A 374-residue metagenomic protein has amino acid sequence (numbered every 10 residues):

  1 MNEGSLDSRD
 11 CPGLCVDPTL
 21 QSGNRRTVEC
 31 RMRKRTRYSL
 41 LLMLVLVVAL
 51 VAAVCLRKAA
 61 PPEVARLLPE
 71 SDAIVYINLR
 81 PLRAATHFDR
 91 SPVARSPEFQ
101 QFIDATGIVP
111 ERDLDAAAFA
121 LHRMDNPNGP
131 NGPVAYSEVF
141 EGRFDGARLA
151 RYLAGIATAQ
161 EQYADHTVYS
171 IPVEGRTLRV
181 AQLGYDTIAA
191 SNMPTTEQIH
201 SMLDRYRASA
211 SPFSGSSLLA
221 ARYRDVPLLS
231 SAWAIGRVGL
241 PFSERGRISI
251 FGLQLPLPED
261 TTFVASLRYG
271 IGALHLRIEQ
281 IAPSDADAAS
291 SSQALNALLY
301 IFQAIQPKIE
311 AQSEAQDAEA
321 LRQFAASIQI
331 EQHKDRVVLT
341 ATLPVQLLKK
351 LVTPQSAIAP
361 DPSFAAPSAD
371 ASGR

Functional and structural regions predicted by a protein language model:
E3, S8, D17-P18, G23-R25: Short, low-complexity intrinsically disordered segments enriched in A/P/G/S/L with frequent Arg, especially at protein
S39-V54: Hydrophobic membrane-insertion alpha-helices, especially the h-region of bacterial N-terminal signal peptides
C55-D165, L178: Long, low-complexity, Ser/Thr/Gly/Pro-rich intrinsically disordered segments that act as flexible linkers and assembly
A73-V75, G132-G142, D186-S191, H275-Q280 (+1 more regions): Short cationic amphipathic helices and targeting signals
A85-D115, Q160-A273, D287-A288, I301-I309 (+1 more regions): An internal, short helix-loop-strand segment that often contains or flanks glycine-aspartate motifs
P258-Q332: Intrinsically disordered, low-complexity segments enriched in Gly and acidic/Ser/Thr residues that form flexible
E314-R374: A cross-kingdom marker for long, charged
